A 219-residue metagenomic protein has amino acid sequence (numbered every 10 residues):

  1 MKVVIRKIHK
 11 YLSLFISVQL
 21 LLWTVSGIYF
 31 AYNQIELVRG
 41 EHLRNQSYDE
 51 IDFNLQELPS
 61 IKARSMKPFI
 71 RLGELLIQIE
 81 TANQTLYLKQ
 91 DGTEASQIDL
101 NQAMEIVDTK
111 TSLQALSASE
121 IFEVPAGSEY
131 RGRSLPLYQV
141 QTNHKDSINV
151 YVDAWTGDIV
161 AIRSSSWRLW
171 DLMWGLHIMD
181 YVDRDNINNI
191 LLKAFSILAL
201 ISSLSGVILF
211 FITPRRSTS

Functional and structural regions predicted by a protein language model:
M1-E50, D171, I178-S219: Internal alpha-helical transmembrane segments
K2-I8, S112, L116-V140: Cytoplasmic juxtamembrane interface segments
R39-F69, S96-S128: Short, non-transmembrane alpha-helical segments in secretory-pathway proteins
N54-S60, R168, N186-N189: Secondary-structure junction/capping motif
K62-L86, G127-I148: Exposed beta-strand-loop-beta-strand "reactive/processing" segments of non-cytosolic proteins
I79-T93, P214-S219: Short N-terminal helix-initiation segments at or just after the protein's N-terminus
K89-Q97, A103-S117, L135-I178: Extended, hydrophilic extramembrane loops/domains of integral membrane proteins
